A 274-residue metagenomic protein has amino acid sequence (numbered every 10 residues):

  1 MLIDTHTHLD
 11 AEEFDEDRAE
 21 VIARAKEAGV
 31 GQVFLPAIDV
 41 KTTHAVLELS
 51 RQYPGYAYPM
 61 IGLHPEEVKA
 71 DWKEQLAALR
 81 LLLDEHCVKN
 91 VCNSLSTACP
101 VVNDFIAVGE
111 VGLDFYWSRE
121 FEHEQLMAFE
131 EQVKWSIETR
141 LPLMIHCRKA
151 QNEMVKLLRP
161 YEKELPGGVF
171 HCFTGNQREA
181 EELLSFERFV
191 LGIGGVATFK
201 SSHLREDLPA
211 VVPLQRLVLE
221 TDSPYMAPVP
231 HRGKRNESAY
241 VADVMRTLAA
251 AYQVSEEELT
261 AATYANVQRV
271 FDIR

Functional and structural regions predicted by a protein language model:
M1-R274: Mid-domain alpha/beta scaffold segments of enzyme catalytic cores
